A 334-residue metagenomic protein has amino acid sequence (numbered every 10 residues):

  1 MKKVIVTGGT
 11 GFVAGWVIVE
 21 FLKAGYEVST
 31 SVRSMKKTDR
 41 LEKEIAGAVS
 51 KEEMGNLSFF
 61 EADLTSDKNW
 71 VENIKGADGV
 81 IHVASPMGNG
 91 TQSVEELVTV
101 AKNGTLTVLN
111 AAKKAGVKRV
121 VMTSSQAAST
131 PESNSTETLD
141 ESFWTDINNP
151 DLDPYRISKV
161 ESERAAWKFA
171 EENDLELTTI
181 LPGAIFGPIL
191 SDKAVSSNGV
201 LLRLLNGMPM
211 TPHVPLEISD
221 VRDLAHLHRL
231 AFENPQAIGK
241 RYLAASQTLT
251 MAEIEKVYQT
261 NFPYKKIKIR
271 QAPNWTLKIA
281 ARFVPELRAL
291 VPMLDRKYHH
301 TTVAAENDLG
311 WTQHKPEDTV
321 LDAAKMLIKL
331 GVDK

Functional and structural regions predicted by a protein language model:
V4-Y26, S31: N-terminal Rossmann NAD(P)H-binding glycine-rich loop of SDR-like oxidoreductase domains
A46-N103: NAD(P)H-binding glycine-rich loop region in Rossmannoid oxidoreductase-like domains and their noncatalytic homologs
T91-P154: Conserved Rossmann-fold NAD(P)-dependent oxidoreductase catalytic core, especially the SDR/UDP-sugar
P150-L177: Active-site Tyr-X1-5-Lys
E172-L175, G187-N198, L230-R241: Glycine/proline-rich active-site loop of Rossmann-fold NAD(P)-dependent oxidoreductases
L201-P209, V214-Y242, Q247: Alpha-helical substrate-binding/gating segment
L227-E286, P316-K334: Mid/C-terminal beta-alpha module of Rossmann-like enzyme folds, strongest in SDR-family dehydrogenases/epimerases
A280-T312: Conserved C-terminal active-site "lid" loop/helix of NAD(P)H-dependent oxidoreductases that clamps the redox cofactor
